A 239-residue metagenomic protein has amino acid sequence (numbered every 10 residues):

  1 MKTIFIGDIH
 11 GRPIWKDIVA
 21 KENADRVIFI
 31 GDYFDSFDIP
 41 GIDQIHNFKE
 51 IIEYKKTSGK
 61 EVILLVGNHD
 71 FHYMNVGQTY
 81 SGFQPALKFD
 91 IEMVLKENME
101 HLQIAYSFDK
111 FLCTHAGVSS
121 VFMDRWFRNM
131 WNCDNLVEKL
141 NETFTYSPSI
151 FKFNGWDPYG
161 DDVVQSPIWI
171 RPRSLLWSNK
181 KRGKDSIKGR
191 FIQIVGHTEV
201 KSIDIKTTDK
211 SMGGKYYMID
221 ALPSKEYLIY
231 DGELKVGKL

Functional and structural regions predicted by a protein language model:
M1-F5, K60-I63, I192, K215: Short active-site oxyanion
K2-H10, F111-G117, Y217-D220: Active-site-proximal beta-strand elements of phosphoester/diester hydrolases
I6, G11-E97: Core catalytic region of metal-dependent phosphoesterases/phosphodiesterases, especially metallo-beta-lactamase-like
G11-I14, D35-F37, H69-N75, S119-V121 (+3 more regions): Active-site environment of divalent metal-dependent phosphoester hydrolases
A20-N23, T57, S107, K184-R190 (+1 more regions): Flexible, charged surface loops at secondary-structure boundaries
M74-T79, E100-S120: Internal, conserved structured core segments that host functional sites
F108-D185: Active-site-proximal loop/helix segment associated with metal-binding centers of metalloenzymes
S202-L239: Binuclear metal-dependent phosphoesterase catalytic core
